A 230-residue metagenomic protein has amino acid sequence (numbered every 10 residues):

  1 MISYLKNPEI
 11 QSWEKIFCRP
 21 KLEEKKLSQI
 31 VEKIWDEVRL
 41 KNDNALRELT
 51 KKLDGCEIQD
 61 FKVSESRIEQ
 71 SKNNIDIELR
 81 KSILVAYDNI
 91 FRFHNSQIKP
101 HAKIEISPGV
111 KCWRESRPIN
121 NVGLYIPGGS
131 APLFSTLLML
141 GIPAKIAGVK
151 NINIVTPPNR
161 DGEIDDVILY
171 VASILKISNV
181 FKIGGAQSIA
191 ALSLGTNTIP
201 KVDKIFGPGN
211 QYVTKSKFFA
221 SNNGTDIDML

Functional and structural regions predicted by a protein language model:
M1-E14, D166-V180: Active-site-proximal helix-loop elements at catalytic-domain edges
M1-N120: N-terminal Rossmann-like NAD(P)+-binding subdomain of aldehyde/semialdehyde dehydrogenases
K33, E37, E48, S82-V85 (+6 more regions): Alpha-helical scaffold segments in soluble metabolic enzymes
W35, P127-A131, N153-N159, K176-I183 (+1 more regions): Flexible, glycine/proline-enriched loop segments at strand-loop-helix junctions that form or flank small-ligand binding
N42, K150, S178: Short acidic/polar active-site loop segments enriched in Thr and Asp
I104-Y170: Conserved small-residue-rich beta-alpha loop and adjacent elements that most often cradle the phosphate/pyrophosphate
S116, I146, I174, T196-I199: Alpha-helix termination/capping residues and helix-transition junctions
K176-L230: Conserved NAD(P)+-binding/catalytic subdomain of aldehyde/semialdehyde dehydrogenases
